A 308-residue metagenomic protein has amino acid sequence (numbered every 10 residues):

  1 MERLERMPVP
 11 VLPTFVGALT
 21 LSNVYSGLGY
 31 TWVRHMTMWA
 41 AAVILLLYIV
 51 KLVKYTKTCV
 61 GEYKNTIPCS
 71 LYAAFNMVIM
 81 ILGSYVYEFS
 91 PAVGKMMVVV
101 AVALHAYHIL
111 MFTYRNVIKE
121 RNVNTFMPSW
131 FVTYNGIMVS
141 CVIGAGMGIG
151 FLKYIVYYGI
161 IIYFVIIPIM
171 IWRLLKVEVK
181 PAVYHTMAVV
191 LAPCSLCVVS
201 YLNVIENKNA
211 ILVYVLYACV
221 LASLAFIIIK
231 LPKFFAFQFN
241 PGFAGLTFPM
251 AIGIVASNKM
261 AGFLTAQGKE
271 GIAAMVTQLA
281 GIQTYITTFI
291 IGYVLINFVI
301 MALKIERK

Functional and structural regions predicted by a protein language model:
M1-I49: N-terminal signal-anchor module of multipass membrane proteins
M1-T20, T56-G83, V98, Y114-V142 (+6 more regions): Juxtamembrane helix-loop boundaries in multi-pass membrane proteins
N23-W32, S84-K95, V142-Y154, Y201-L212 (+1 more regions): Helix-coil boundary and interhelical linker segments in multi-pass alpha-helical membrane proteins
S26, L45-L47, V220-I227, L246-K308: C-terminal functional regions that serve as terminal interaction/effector modules
V33-L46, P91-A106, G150-V165, I211-A222 (+1 more regions): Structural signature of hydrophobic alpha-helical transmembrane segments
V100, W130-L224, I229: Generic multipass alpha-helical transmembrane bundles of integral membrane proteins
L110-K119, I143, W172-R173, I227-I229 (+1 more regions): Membrane-water interface at the C-terminal end of transmembrane alpha helices
